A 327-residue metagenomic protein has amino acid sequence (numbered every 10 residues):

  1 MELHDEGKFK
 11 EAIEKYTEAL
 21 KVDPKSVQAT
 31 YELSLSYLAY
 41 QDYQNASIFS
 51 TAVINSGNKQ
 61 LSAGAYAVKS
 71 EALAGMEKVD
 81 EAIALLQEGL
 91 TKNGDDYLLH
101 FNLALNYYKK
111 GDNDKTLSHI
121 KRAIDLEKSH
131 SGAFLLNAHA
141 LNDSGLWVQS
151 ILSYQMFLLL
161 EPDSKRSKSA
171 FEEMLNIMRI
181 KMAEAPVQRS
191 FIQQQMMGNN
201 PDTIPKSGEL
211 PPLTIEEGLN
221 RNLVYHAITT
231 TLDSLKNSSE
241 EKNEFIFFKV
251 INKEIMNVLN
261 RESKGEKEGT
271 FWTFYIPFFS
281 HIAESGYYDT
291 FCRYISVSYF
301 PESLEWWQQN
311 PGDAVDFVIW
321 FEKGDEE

Functional and structural regions predicted by a protein language model:
M1-D23, A39: Alpha-helical segment of the N-proximal tetratricopeptide repeat
D5-E6, A39-Y40, G75-M76, K109-K110 (+2 more regions): Register position in tetratricopeptide repeats
E18-A19, A52-I54, E88-G89, R122-A123 (+1 more regions): Canonical positions in the second alpha-helix
P24, N58-Q60, G94, K128 (+1 more regions): Short coil turns that delineate tetratricopeptide repeat
Q28, L61-G64, L98, G132 (+1 more regions): Start-of-helix register in tetratricopeptide repeats
E32-L35, L61-V68, N102, L136 (+1 more regions): Canonical tetratricopeptide repeat
F134-E327: Eukaryotic alpha-helical solenoid repeat scaffolds
